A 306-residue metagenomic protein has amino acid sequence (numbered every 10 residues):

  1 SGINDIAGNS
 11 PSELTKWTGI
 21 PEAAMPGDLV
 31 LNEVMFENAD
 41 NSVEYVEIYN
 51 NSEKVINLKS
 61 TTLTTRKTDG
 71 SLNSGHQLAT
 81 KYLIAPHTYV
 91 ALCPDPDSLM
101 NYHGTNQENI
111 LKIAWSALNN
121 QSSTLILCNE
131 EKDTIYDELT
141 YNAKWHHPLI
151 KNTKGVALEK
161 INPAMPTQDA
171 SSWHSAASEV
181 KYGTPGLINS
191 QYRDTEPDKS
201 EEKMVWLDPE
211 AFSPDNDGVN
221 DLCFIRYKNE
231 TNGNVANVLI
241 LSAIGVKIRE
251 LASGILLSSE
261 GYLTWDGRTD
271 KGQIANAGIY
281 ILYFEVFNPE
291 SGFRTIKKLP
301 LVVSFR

Functional and structural regions predicted by a protein language model:
S1-D169, K199-M204, D208: Activation on beta-sandwich/Ig-like modules and their edge loops
S12, S74, L187-S190, L222 (+1 more regions): Intrinsically disordered, low-complexity, compositionally biased regions/tails
T153, K181, N276: Short glycine/serine/threonine-biased micro-segments
V156, T184, I279: Gly/Ser/Thr-rich helix-start
K160, A164-M204: Short, compositionally biased serine/threonine- and acidic-rich segments at solvent-exposed termini, linkers, or domain
E196-R306: Short loop/turn motifs at secondary-structure boundaries
